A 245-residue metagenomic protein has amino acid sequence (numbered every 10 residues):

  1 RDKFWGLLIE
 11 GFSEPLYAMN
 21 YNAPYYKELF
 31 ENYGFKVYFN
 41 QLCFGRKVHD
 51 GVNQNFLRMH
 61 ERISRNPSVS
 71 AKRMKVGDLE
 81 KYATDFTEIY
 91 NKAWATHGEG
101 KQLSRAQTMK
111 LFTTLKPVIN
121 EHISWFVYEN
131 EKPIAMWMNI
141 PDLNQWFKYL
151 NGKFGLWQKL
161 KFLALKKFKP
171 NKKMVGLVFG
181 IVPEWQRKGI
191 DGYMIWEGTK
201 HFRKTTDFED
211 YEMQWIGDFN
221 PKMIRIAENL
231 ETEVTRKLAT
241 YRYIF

Functional and structural regions predicted by a protein language model:
R1, F12-Y17, K173-M174, F202-G217: Conserved GNAT acetyl-CoA-binding A-motif
R1-D2, N144-Y149, K166-G176, Q186 (+2 more regions): A conserved beta-turn-beta hairpin within the catalytic core of GNAT-like acetyltransferases that forms part
R1-S70, A239-F245: Acyl-donor-binding surface of acyltransferase catalytic domains
F30, I226-A227: Conserved active-site tyrosine of GNAT-family acetyltransferases
S70-I181: A conserved beta-strand-loop-helix scaffold within acyl/acetyltransferase catalytic domains
S104-T108, W137-W146, N151-Q158, Y193-H201 (+3 more regions): Active/binding-pocket-proximal capping segment
K173, L177-I181, Q186-F202, N229: Conserved acetyl-CoA-binding loop-helix of GNAT-fold acetyltransferases
